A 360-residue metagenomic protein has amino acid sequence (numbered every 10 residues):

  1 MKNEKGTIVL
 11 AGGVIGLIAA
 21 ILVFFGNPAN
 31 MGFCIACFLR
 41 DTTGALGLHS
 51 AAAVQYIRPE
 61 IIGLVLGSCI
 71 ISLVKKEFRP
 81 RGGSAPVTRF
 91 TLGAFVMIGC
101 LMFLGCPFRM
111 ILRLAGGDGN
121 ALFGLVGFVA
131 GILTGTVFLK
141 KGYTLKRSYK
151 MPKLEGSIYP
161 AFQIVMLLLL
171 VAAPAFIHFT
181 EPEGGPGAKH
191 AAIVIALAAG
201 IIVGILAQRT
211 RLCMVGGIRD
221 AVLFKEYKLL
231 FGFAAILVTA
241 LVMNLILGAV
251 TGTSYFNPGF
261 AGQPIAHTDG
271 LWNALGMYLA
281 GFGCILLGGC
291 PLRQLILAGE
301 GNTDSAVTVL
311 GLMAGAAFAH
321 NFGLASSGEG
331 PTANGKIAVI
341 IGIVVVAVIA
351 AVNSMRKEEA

Functional and structural regions predicted by a protein language model:
M1-A360: Membrane-interfacial helix-loop segments of redox and metal-homeostasis proteins, especially TM-loop-TM junctions
